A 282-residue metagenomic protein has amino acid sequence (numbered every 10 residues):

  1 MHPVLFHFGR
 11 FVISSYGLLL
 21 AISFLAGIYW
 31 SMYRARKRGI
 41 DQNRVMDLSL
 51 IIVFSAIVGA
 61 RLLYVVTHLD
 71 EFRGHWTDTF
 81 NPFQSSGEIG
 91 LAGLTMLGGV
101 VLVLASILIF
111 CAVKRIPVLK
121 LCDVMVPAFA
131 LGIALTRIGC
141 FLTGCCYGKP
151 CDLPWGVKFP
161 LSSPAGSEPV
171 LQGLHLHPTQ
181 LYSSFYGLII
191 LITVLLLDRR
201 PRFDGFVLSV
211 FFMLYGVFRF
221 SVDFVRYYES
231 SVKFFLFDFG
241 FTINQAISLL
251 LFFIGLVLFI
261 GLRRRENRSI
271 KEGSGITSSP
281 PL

Functional and structural regions predicted by a protein language model:
M1-L282: Hydrophobic, membrane-interfacing alpha helices
